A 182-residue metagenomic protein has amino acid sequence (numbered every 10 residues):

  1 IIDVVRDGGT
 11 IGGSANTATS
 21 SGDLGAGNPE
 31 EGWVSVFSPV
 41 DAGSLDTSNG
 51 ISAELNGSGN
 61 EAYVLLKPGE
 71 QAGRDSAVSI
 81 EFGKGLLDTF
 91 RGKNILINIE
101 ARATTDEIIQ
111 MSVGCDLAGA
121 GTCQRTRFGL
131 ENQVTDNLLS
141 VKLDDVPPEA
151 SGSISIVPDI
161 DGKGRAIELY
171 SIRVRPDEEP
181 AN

Functional and structural regions predicted by a protein language model:
I1-I51, N182: Extracellular carbohydrate-recognition regions
A53-S76: Short carbohydrate-recognition loop motifs
F82-E107: Extra-cytoplasmic beta-strand recognition segments
F90-G92, T104, L130-V134, P147-E149 (+1 more regions): Surface-exposed coil/turn segments at beta-strand junctions on protein surfaces, enriched
I97-I99, M111, N137-L139, I154 (+1 more regions): Hydrophobic residues positioned within well-ordered beta-strands of beta-sheet architectures
D106-D116: Beta-strand acidic-aromatic groove motif in beta-rich domains, primarily in extracellular
A120-S151: Extracellular carbohydrate recognition and processing domains and analogous Trp-centered ligand-binding platforms
S140-N182: Extracellular beta-strand ligand-recognition surfaces/modules
